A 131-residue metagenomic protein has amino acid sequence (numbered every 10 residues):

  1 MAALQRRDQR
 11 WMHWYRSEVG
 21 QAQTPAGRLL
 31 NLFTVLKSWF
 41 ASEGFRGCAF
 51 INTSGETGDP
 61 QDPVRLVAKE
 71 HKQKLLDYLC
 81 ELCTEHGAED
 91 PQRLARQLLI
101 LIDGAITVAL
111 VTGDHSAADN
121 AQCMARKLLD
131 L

Functional and structural regions predicted by a protein language model:
A2, R6, H13-S42, E85 (+1 more regions): Hydrophobic alpha-helical connector segments
R10, W14-S17, P63-K74, E81: Short, solvent-exposed amphipathic helices
Y15-V19, G58-Q61, C83, I106-L110: Short amphipathic alpha-helical interaction patches enriched in hydrophobic/aromatic residues with interspersed Lys/Arg
L29, F33, G47-I51, L76: A general structural signal for well-ordered alpha-helical segments in protein cores
F33-L36, F50-S54, L98, I102-A105: Short alpha-helical scaffolding segments that buttress acidic/His motifs in well-ordered protein cores
S42-D62: Amphipathic alpha-helical segments used for helix-helix packing
V64-Q73, T84-L129: Hydrophobic/aromatic-rich alpha-helical bundle segments in the mid-to-C-terminal region
